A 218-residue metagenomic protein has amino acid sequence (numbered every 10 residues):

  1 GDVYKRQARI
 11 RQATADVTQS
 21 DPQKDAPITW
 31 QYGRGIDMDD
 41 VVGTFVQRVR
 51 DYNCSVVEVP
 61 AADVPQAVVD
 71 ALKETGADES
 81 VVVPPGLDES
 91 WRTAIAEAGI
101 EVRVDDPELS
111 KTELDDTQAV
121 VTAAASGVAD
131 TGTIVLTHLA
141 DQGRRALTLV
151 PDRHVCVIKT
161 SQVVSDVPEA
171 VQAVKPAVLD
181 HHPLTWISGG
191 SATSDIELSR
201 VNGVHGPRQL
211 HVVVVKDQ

Functional and structural regions predicted by a protein language model:
G1-Y4: Short, small-residue-biased leader/transition segments that mark boundaries at the very start of proteins
R9, A13-V17, R48, Y52 (+4 more regions): Change "in soluble alpha/beta enzymes" to "in soluble alpha/beta proteins
T18-V81: N-terminal low-complexity or amphipathic/hydrophobic leaders
D51-S55, A98, R153-T160: Short, basic, glycine/proline-bearing loop/turn elements
V57, E101-D105, V213: General small-molecule cofactor/ligand-binding pocket signal
A61, V82-L87, K159-T160: Structural motif
V81-Q142: Hydrophobic, well-structured mid-protein blocks that either form specific transmembrane helices
A119-Q218: Conserved phosphate- and dinucleotide-binding cores of soluble alpha/beta proteins, encompassing both enzyme active
